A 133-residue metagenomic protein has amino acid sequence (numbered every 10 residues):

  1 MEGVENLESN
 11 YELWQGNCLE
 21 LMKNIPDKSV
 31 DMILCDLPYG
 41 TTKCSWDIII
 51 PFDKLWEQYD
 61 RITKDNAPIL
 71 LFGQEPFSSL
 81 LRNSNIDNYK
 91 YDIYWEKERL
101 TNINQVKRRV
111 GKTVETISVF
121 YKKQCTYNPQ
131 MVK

Functional and structural regions predicted by a protein language model:
E2-K133: Core catalytic lobe of class I
